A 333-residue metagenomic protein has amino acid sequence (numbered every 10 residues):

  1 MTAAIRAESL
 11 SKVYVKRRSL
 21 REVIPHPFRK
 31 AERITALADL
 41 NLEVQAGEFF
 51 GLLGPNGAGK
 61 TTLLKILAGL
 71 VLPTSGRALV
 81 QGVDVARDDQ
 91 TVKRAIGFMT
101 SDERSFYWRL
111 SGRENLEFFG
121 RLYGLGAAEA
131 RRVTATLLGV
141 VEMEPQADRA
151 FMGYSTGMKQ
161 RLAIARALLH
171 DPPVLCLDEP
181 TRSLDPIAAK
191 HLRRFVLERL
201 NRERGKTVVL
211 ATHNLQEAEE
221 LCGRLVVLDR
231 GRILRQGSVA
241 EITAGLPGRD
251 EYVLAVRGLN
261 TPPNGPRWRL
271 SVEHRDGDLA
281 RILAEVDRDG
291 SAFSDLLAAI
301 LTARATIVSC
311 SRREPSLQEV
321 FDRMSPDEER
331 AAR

Functional and structural regions predicted by a protein language model:
R21-V23, E117, R121, A128-Q146: Conserved ABC ATPase "signature" region
D171: Conserved catalytic motifs of ABC-family nucleotide-binding domains
L175-E179: Catalytic Walker B motif of ABC-type/P-loop ATPase nucleotide-binding domains
R194-E285: ABC transporter nucleotide-binding domain
R288-R333: C-terminal coupling/interaction segments
